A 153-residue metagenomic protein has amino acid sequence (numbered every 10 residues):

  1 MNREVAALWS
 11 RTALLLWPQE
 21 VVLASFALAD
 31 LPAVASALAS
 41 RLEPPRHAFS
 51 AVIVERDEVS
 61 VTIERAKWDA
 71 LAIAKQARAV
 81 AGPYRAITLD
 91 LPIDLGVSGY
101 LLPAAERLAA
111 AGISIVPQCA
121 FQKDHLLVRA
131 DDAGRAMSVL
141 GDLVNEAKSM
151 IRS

Functional and structural regions predicted by a protein language model:
M1-R107, R135, V139-S153: Regulatory modules associated with amino-acid/nitrogen control
V97-Q122, L126-D131: A structural feature that tracks compact, well-ordered secondary-structure segments with a strong bias toward
